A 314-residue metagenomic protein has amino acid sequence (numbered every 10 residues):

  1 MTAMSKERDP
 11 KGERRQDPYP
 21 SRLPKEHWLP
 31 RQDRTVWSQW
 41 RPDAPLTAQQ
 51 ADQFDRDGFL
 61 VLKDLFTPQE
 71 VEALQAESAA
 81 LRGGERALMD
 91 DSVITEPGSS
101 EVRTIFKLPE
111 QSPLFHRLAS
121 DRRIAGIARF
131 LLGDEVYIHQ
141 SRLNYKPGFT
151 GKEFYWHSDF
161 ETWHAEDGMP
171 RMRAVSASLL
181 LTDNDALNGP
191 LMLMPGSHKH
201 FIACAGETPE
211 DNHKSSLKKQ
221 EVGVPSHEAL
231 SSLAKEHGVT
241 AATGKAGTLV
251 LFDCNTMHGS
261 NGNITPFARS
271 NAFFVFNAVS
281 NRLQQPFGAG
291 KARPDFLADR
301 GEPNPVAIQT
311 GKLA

Functional and structural regions predicted by a protein language model:
M1-V136, K245: N-terminal auxiliary "cap/dimerization" subdomain that precedes the catalytic jelly-roll/cupin core of mononuclear
T2-W40, G84, L88, G206-E210 (+2 more regions): Non-heme Fe(II)/2-oxoglutarate
P68, T162, H258: Glycine-rich nucleotide phosphate-binding loop and flanking beta-alpha elements of Rossmann-like dinucleotide-binding
S99-S112, R123-L193, H198: Conserved double-stranded beta-helix
P147, D185, H200, H258 (+1 more regions): Feature marks short, surface-exposed loop/turn motifs that line or immediately flank catalytic pockets and channel
H157-E161, V224-E236, F287-K291: Short, surface-exposed loop/helix-turn segments at secondary-structure junctions that function as lids/hinges flanking
H164-A174, H237-G238, G244, F267: A short beta-loop-beta micro-motif enriched in histidine and acidic residues
A186-T256: Double-stranded beta-helix
